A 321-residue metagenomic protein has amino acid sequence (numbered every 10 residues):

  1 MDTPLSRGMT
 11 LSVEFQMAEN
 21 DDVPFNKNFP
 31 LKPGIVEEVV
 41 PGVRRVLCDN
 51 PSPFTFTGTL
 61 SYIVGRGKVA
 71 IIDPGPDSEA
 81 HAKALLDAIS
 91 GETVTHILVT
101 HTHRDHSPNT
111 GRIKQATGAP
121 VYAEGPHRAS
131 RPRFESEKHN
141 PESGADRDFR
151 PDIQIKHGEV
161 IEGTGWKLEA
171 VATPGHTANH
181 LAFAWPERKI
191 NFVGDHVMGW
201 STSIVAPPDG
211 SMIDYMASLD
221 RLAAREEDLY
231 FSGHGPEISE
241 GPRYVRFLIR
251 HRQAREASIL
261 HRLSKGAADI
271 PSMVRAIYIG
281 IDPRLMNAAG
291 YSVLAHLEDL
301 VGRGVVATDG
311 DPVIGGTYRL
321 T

Functional and structural regions predicted by a protein language model:
G8-M9: A cross-taxon signal for low-complexity, glycine/charged-rich
F25, H261-T321: C-terminal regulatory/interaction regions
F29, P33-E92, A182-G194, G199: Conserved beta-strand hairpin/beta-sheet module of binuclear metal-dependent hydrolase folds, prominently
G42, L85, H234, I259 (+1 more regions): Residue-level signal for inorganic ion chemistry
T57, P76-T164, K189, G199 (+1 more regions): Active-site HxH/HxHxD metal-binding segment of metal-dependent hydrolases
V69-I71, P76-S78, R133-D152, V160-E162 (+1 more regions): Metallo-beta-lactamase
T100-H106, H176, H234, H296: Histidine-centered divalent metal-coordination motifs
